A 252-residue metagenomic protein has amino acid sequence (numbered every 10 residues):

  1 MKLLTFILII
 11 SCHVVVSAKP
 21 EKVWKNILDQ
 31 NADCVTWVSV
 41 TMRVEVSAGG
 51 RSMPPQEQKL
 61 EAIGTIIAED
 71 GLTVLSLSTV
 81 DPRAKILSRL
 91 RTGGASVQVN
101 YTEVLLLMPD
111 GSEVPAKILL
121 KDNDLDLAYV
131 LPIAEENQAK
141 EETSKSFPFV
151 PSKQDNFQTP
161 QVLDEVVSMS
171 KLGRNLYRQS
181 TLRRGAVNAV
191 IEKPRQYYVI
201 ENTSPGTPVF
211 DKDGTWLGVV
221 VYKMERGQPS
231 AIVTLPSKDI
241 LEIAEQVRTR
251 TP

Functional and structural regions predicted by a protein language model:
M1-I7: Sec-dependent signal peptide recognition, specifically the positively charged N-region followed immediately by
L8-S17: Hydrophobic h-region of N-terminal signal peptides that target proteins for export in Gram-negative bacteria
S17-S76, L127, V166, D239-P252: N-terminal activation segment of mature serine protease catalytic domains
V38, G64, G71, L75 (+7 more regions): Terminal peptide-recognition signature
V38-T41, E69, L119-K121, V190 (+1 more regions): Residue-level recognition of beta-strand microenvironments
T65, I200-V221: Catalytic nucleophile loop of clan PA
A68-L127, E135: Catalytic-histidine neighborhood of serine endopeptidases, predominantly the chymotrypsin-like S1/PA family
K85, A139-E142, F149-S204, V220-A231: Flexible, gly/ser-rich surface segments that form the specificity/activation loops bordering the active-site cleft
